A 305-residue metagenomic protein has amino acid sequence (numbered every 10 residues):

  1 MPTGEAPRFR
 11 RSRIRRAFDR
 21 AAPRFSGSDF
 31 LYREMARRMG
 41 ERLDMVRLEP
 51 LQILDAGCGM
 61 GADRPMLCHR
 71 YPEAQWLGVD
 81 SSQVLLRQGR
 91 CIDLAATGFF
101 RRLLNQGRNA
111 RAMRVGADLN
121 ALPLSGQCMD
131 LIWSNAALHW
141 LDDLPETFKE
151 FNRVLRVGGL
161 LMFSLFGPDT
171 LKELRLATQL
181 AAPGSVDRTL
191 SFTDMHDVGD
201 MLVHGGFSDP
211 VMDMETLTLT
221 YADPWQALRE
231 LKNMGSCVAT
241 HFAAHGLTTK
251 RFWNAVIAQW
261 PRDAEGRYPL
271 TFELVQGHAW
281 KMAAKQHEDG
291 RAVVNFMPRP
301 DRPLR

Functional and structural regions predicted by a protein language model:
M1-R24, R33-A36, R305: N-terminal, positively charged/glycine-rich alpha-helical extensions of SAM-dependent methyltransferases
F30-L51, A62-M66: Conserved alpha-helix/loop element of class I SAM-dependent methyltransferases that forms part of the SAM/SAH-binding
P50-L122: Class I SAM-dependent methyltransferase SAM/SAH-binding core
N120-I132: A short acidic, Gly/Pro-enriched loop at the edge of an enzyme's catalytic core that lines a small-molecule cofactor
D130-D143: A short SAM/SAH-binding and catalytic strip from SAM-dependent methyltransferases
P145-V157: A short glycine-rich, Lys/Arg-flanked "PGG" loop and its adjoining helix->strand segment in the class I
M162-Q226, M234-G246: Conserved catalytic/acceptor-binding region of the Class I
L228-R305: C-terminal lobe and adjacent flexible extensions of AdoMet/dcAdoMet transferase-like proteins
